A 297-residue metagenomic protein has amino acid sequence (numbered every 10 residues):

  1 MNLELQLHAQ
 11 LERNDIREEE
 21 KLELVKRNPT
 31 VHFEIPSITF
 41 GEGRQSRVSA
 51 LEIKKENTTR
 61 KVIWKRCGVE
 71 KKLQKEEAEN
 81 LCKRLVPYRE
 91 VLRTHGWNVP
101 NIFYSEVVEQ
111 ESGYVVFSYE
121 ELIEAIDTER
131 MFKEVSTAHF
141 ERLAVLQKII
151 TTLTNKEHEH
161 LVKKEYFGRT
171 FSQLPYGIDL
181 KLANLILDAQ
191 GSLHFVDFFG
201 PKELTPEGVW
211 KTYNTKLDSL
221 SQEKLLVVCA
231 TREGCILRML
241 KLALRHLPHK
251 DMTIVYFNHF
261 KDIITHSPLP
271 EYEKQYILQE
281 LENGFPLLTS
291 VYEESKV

Functional and structural regions predicted by a protein language model:
M1-S37: Juxta-kinase regulatory segment immediately upstream of eukaryotic protein kinase catalytic domains
E34-E90: ATP-binding glycine-rich loop module of kinase domains
K54-R60, E109-Y114, A189-S192: Short, solvent-exposed loop/turn segments that connect beta-strands within catalytic domains and beta-strand-rich
C67-E79, R130-T137, F171, E207-K211: Short, flexible/disordered intra-domain loops and linkers
G96-T151: Conserved structural core of kinase catalytic domains
L143-Q173: An alpha-helical support segment within catalytic cores of ATP-dependent transferases
Y166-G234: Catalytic activation segment of kinase domains across protein kinase-like and atypical kinase folds
Q222-V297: Helical subdomain adjoining the active site within ATP-dependent kinase catalytic cores
